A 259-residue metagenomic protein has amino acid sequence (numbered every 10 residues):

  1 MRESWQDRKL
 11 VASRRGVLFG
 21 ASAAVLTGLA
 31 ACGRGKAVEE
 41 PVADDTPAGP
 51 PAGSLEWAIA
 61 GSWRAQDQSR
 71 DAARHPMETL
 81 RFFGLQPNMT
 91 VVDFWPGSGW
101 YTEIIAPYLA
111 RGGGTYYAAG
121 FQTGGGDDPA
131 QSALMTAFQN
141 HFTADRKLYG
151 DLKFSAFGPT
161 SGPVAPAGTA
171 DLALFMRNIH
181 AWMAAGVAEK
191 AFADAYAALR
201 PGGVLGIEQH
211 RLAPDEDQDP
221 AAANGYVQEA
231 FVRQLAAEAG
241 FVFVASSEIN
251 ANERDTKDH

Functional and structural regions predicted by a protein language model:
M1-A31: N-terminal secretory signal peptides
G33-E40: Bacterial lipoprotein signal-peptidase II cleavage site
W57-T79: Class I SAM-dependent methyltransferase Rossmann-like catalytic core, especially the SAM/SAH-binding loop
M89-G97: Conserved class I S-adenosyl-L-methionine
L134-T160: S-adenosyl-L-methionine
V164-A173: A short acidic, Gly/Pro-enriched loop at the edge of an enzyme's catalytic core that lines a small-molecule cofactor
E189-P201: A short glycine-rich, Lys/Arg-flanked "PGG" loop and its adjoining helix->strand segment in the class I
G202-Q209: Conserved beta-strand signature within the Rossmann-like core of class I S-adenosyl-L-methionine
